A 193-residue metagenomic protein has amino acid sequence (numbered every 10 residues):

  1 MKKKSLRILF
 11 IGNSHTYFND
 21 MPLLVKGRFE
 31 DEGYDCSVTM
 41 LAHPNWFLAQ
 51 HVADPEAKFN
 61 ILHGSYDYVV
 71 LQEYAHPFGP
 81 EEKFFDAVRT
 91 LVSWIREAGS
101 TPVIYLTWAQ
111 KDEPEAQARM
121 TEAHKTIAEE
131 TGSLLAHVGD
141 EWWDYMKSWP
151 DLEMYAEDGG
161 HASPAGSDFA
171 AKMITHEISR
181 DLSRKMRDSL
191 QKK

Functional and structural regions predicted by a protein language model:
M1-S5: Basic/polar N-terminal segments that are highly enriched at the extreme N-terminus, encompassing both cleavable
L6-I11, H15-A87: Conserved SGNH/GDSL esterase-like catalytic core that processes O-acyl groups on lipids and polysaccharides
D35-C36, M186-D188: Short, charged/polar low-complexity linear motifs in solvent-exposed/disordered segments
K58-P164, D168, K172, H176-E177 (+1 more regions): Alpha-helical cap/lid subdomain in secreted, periplasmic, or secretory-pathway luminal O-acyl-processing enzymes
L190-K193: Short, mixed-charge aromatic SLiMs
